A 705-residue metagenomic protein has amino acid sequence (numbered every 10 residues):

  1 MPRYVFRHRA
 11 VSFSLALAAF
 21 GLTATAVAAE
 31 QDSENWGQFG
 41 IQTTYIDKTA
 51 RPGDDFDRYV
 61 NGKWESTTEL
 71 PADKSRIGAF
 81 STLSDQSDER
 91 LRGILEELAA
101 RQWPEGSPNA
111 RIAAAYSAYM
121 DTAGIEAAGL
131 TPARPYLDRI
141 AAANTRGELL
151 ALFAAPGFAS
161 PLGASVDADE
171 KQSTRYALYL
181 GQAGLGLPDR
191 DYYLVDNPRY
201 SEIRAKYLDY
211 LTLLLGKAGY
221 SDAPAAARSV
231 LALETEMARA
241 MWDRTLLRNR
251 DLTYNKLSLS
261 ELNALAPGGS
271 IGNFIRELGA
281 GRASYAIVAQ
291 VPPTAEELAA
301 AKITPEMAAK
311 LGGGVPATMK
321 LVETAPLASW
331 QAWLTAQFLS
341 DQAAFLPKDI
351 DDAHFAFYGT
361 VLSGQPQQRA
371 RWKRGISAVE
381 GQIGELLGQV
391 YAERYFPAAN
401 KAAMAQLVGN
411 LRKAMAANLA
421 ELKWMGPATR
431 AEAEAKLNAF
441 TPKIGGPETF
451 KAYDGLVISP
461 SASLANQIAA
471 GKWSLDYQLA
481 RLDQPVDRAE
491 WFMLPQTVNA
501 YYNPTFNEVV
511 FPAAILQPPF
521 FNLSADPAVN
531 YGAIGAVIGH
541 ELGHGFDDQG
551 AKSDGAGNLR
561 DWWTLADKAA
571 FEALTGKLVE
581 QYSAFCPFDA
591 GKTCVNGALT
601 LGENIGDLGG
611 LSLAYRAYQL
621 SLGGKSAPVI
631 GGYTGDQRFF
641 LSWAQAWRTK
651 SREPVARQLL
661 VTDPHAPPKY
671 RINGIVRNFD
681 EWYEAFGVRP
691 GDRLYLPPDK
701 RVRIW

Functional and structural regions predicted by a protein language model:
P2-A29: Gram-negative bacterial Sec-dependent N-terminal signal peptides
A29-E30, S84, E236, G268 (+5 more regions): Intrinsically disordered, low-complexity linker/terminal regions across diverse proteins
D32-G37, D47-I125: Active-site-surrounding "flap" and adjacent substrate/cofactor-binding loops of secreted or lumenal enzymes, prototyped
I46-S66, Y193, N197-G216, M425 (+2 more regions): Hydrophobic/aromatic-rich, well-ordered segments within soluble, folded domains that form packed cores
K48-P52, E170-Q172, Y502-T505, G632-T634: Extracellular/periplasmic catalytic domains that process cell-envelope and extracellular macromolecules
T67-P71, A164-S165, D189-D191, W242-D243 (+3 more regions): Short, solvent-exposed loop/turn and secondary-structure capping segments
D73-L95, A223-A240, N530-A536, G631 (+1 more regions): Short secondary-structure subsegments characteristic of cysteine-rich extracellular domains
E96-Q406, N410: Noncatalytic, helix-rich "gating/capping" subdomain that lines the substrate-entry/channel surface of large enzyme
